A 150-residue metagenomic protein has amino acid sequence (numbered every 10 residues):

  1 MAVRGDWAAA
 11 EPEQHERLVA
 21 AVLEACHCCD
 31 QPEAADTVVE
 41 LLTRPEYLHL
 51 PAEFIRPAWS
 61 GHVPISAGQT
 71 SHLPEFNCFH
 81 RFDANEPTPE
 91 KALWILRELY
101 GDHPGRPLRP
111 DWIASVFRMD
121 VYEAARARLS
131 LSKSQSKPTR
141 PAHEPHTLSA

Functional and structural regions predicted by a protein language model:
M1-A2, V22-C29, A92-I95: Long, contiguous hydrophobic alpha-helical segments, chiefly transmembrane helices and signal peptides
M1-H15, C28: A bilobed periplasmic-binding-protein/Venus flytrap-type ligand-binding module shared by bacterial periplasmic
W7, H27, Q31, R81-T88: Generic alpha-helical structural element
E11-H15, Q31-A35, T88-A92: Solvent-exposed, acidic/flexible segments
V22-G61: Ligand-binding clefts/hinges and TM-proximal coupling segments of bilobed small-molecule sensing domains
I55-A150: Segments of small-molecule ligand-sensing domains
